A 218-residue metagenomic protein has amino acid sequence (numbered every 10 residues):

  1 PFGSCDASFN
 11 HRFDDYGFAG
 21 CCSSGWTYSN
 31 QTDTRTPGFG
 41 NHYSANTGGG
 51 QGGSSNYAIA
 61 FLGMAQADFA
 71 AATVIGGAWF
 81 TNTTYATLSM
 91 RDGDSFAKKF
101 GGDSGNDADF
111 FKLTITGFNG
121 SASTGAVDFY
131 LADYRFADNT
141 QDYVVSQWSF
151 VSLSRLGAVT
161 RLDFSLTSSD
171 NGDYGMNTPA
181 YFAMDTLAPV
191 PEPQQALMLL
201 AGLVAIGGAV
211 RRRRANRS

Functional and structural regions predicted by a protein language model:
P1-A70: N-terminal targeting leaders for non-cytosolic proteins
A70-G77, V159: Extended extracellular/luminal ectodomain segments enriched in beta-structured repeat modules
F80-T83, F118: Histidine- and/or cysteine-centered catalytic micro-motif in compact active-site loops
T83-L88, D170-D173: Short catalytic/ligand-binding loop motif for oxyanion handling, primarily in non-cytosolic enzymes, centered on
M90-L113: Short coil-to-beta strand junction motifs in C2/discoidin
N106-P189: Terminal, low-complexity interaction segments
Y181-V204: Short, threonine-centered small-residue motifs that mark membrane-proximal processing/anchoring sites and TM-junction
G208-S218: C-terminal membrane-anchoring or membrane-association module
